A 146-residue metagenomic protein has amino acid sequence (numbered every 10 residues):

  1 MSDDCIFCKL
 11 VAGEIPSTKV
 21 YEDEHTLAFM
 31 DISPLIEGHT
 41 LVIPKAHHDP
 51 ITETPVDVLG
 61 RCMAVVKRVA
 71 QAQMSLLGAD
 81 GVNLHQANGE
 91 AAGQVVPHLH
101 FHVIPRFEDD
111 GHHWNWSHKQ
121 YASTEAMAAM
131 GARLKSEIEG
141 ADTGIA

Functional and structural regions predicted by a protein language model:
M1-A146: HIT superfamily nucleotide-processing domains
